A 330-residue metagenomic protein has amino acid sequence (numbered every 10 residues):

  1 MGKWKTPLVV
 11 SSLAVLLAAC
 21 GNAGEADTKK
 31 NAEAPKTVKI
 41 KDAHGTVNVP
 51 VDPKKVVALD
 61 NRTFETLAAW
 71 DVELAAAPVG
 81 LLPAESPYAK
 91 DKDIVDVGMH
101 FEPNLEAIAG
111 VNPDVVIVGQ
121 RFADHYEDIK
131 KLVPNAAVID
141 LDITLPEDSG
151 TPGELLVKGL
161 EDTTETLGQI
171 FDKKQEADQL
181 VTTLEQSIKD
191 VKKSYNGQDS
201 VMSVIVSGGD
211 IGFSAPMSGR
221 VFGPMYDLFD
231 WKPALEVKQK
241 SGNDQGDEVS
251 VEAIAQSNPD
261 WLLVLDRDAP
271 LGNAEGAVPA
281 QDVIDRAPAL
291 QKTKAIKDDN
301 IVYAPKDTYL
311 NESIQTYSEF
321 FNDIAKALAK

Functional and structural regions predicted by a protein language model:
G2-V9, C20-R62, K174-V204, L265-A269 (+2 more regions): Bacterial Sec-exported substrate-binding components of ABC uptake systems
D42-H44, V97-N104, K240-V249: Short helix-initiation/N-cap motifs at beta->coil->alpha
K55-A107: A short, structured surface patch at a secondary-structure boundary
L81-E85, A215-Q245: Alpha-helical, coiled-coil/dimerization segments enriched in small aliphatic residues
N112-V118, P134-N135, I254, N258-L263: Proline-aspartate-enriched helix->loop->beta-strand connector
P134-G208, N300, D307-K330: Extracytoplasmic substrate-binding proteins
G159, D260-K330: Structured C-terminal subdomain patch of bacterial secreted/periplasmic proteins
